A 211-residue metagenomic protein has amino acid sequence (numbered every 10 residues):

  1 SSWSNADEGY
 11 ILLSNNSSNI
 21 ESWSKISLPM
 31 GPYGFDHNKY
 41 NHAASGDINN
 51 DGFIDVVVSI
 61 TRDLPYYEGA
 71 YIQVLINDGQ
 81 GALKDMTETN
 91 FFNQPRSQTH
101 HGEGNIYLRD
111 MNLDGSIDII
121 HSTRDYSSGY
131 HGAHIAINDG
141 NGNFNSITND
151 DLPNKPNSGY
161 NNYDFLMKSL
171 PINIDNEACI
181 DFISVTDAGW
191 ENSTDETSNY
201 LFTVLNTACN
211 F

Functional and structural regions predicted by a protein language model:
S1-S2, N50-I60, L113-S122, N176-V185: Acidic/hydrophobic-patterned starts of short beta strands in beta-sheet-rich repeat architectures
W3-A6, R62-Y66, R124-S128, A188-N192: Short glycine/acidic-enriched loop and turn motifs that connect beta-strands
E8-L12, Y71-V74, G132-A136, Y200-T203: A short loop-to-beta-strand structural motif that recurs across blades of beta-propeller domains
L12-N38, I76-H101, I137-D164, L205-F211: Blade-edge motifs of beta-propeller repeat domains
F35-N41, S59-D63, Y67-A70, S122: Beta-propeller domains
K39-I48, G102-L113, F165-I174: Beta-propeller blade termini
D47-N49, F53, D78-G79, D110-N112 (+4 more regions): Calcium-coordinating acidic loop motifs
L170, C179-F211: Blade-level signature of beta-propeller repeat domains, shared across WD40, Kelch, NHL, RCC1 and BNR/Asp-box propellers
